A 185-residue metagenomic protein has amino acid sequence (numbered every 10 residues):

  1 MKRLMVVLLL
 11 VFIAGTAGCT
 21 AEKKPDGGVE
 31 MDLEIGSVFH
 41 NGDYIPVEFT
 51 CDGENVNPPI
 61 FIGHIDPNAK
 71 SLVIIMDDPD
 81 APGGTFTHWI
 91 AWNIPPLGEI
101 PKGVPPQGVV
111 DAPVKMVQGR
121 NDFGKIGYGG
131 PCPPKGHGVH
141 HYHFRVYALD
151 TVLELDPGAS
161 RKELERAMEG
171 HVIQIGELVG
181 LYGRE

Functional and structural regions predicted by a protein language model:
M1-K24: Secretory targeting signatures
C19-E185: N-terminus-centered regions that define maturation/targeting leaders and the start of the first functional domain
